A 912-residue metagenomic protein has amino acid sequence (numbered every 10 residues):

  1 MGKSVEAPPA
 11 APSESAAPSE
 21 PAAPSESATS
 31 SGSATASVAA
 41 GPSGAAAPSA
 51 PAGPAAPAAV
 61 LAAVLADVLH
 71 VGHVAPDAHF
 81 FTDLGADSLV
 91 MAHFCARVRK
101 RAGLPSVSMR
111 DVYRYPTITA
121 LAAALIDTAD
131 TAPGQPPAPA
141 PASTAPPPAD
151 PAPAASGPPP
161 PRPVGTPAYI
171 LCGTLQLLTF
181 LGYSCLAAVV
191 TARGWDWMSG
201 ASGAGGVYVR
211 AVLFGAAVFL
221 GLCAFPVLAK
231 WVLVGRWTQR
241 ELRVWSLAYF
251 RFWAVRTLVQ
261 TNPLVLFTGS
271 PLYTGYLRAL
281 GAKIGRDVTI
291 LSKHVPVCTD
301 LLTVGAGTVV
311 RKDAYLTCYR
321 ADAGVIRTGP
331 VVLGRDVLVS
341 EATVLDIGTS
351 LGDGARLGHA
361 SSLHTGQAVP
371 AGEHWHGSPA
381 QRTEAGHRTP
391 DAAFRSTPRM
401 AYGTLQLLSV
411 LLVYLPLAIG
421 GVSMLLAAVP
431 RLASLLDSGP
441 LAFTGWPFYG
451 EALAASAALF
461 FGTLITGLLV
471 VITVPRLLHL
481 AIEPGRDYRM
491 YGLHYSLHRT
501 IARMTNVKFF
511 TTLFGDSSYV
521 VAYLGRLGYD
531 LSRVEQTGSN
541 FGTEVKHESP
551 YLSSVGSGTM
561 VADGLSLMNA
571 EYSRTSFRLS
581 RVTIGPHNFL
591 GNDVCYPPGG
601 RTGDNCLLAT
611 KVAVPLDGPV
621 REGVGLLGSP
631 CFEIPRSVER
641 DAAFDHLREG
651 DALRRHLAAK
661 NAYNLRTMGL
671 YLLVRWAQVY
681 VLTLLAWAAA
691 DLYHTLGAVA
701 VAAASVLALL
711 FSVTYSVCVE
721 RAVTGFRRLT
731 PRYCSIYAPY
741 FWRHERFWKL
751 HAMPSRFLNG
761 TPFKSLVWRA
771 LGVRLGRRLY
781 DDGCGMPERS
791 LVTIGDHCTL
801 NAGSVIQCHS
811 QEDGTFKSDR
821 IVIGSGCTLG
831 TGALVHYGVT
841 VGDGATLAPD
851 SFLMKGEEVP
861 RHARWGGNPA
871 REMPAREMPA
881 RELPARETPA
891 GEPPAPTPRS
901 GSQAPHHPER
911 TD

Functional and structural regions predicted by a protein language model:
M1-A10, A46-G157: Phosphopantetheine-dependent thiolation modules in NRPS/PKS and related acyl-activating systems
K3, S43, R910-T911: Positively charged, lysine/arginine-rich intrinsically disordered segments
A10-S49, P879-A895: Long, intrinsically disordered low-complexity tandem-repeat segments
S88, A142-G281, P370-Y529, R621-G772 (+1 more regions): Terminal amphipathic alpha-helical/low-complexity segments used for targeting or macromolecular assembly
V189-A192, I419, V614, P787 (+2 more regions): Short amphipathic alpha-helical segments with coiled-coil-like heptad repeat character
P226, T303, V309-L415, P550-L670 (+2 more regions): Glycine-rich hexapeptide-repeat left-handed beta-helix
F250-D336, E341-T349, A481-Y488, L493-H587 (+4 more regions): Left-handed beta-helix
